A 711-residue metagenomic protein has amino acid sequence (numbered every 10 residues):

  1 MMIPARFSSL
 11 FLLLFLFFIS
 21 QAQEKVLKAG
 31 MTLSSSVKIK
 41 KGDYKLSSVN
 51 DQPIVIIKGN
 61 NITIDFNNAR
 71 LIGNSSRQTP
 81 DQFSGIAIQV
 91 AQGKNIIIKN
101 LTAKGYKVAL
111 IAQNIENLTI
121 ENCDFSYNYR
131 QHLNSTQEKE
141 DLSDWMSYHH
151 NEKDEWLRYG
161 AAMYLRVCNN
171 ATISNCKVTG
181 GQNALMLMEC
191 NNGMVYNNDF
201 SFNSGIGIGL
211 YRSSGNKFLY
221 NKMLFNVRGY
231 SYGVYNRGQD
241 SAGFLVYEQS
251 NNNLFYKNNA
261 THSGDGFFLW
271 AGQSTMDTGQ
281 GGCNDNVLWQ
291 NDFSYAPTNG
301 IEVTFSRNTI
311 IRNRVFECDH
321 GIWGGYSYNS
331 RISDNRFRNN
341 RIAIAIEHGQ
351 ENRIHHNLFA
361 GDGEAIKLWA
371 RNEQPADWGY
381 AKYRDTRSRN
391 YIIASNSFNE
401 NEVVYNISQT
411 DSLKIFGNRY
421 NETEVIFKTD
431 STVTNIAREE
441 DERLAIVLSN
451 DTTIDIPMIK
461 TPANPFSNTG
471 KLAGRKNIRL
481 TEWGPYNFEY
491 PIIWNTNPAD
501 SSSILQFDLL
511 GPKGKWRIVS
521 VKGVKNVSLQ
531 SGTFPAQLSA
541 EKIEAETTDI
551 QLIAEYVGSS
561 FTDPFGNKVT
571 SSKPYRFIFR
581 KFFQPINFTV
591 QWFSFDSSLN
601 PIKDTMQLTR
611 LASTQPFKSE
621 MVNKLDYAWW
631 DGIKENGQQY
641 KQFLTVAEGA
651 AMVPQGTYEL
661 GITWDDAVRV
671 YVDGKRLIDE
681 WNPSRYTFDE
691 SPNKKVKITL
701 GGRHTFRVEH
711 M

Functional and structural regions predicted by a protein language model:
M1-E24: Bacterial Sec-dependent N-terminal signal peptides
M31-L33, K45-T63, G73-I97, G105-N117 (+1 more regions): Extracellular beta-strand-rich solenoid/capping regions of secreted or surface-exposed proteins that bind or remodel
I39, I64-F66, N95-K99, L118-E121 (+15 more regions): All-beta strand scaffolds that present successive hydrophobic residues in beta-strands
D43, N68-R70, T102, D124 (+13 more regions): A structural signal for beta-strand register positions
R70-Q89, T119-R166, T172, A184-M188 (+11 more regions): Acidic/polar low-complexity surface segments
V447-F588: Long, low-hydrophobicity ectodomains and other hydrophilic envelope-associated domains
P574-E659, T663-M711: Extracellular/secretory pathway-exposed regions associated with glycan biology
